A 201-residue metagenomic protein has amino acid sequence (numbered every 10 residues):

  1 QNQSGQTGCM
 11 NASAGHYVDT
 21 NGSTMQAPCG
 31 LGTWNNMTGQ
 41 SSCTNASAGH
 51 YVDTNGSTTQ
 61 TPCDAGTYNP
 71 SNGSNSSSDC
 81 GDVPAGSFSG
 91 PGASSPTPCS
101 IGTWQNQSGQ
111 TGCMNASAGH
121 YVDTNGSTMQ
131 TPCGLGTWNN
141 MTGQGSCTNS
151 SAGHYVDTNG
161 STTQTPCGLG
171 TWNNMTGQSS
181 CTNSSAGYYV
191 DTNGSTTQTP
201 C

Functional and structural regions predicted by a protein language model:
Q1-C201: Disulfide-rich, cysteine-dense extracellular ectodomains and adjacent flexible linkers of secreted and cell-surface
